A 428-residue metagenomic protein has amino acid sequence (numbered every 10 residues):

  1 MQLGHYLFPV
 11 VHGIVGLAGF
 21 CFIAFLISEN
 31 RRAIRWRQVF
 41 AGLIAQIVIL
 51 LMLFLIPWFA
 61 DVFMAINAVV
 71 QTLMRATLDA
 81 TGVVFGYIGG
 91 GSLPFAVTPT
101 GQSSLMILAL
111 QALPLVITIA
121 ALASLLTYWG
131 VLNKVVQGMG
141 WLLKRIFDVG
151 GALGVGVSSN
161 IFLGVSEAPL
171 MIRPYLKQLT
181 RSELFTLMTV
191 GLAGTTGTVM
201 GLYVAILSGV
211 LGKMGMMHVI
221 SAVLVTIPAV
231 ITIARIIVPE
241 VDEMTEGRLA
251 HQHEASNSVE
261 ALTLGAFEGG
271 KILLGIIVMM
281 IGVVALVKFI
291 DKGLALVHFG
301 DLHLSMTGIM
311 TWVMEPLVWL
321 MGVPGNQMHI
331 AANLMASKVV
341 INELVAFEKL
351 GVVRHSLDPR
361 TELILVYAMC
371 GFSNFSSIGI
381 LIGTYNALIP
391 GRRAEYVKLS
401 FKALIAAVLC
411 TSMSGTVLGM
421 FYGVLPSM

Functional and structural regions predicted by a protein language model:
Y6-A18, Q111, L304-S305, L365-S377: Structural signature of hydrophobic alpha-helical transmembrane segments
G16-I27, G42-F54, V116-L125, G194-A205 (+5 more regions): Hydrophobic core segments of alpha-helical transmembrane domains in multi-pass membrane transport and ion-translocation
L51-I88, M244-E246, I290-V313, N326-L334: Interfacial/capping segments of alpha-helical transmembrane domains
R75-R145: Hydrophobic alpha-helical hairpins/lids featuring a short glycine-rich hinge
V136-M171, E243-A261, L304-W312, L334 (+1 more regions): Juxtamembrane inter-helical linkers in multi-pass membrane proteins
K144-L207, A331-I405, L409-M413, V417: Alpha-helical membrane segments and immediately flanking helix-loop junctions that form or couple to the substrate/ion
V223-I272: Long, contiguous bundles of hydrophobic transmembrane helices that form the permeation core of multi-pass
F267-R354: Transmembrane helical segments that form the transport core of multi-pass membrane transport proteins
